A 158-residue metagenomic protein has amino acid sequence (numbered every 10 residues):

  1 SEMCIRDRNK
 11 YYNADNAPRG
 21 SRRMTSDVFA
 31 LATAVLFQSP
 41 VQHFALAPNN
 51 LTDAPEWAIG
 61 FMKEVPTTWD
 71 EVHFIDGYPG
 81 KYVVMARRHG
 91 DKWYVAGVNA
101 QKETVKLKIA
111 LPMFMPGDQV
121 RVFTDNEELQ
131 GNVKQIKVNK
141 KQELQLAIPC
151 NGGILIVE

Functional and structural regions predicted by a protein language model:
M3-I5: Short, small-residue-biased leader/transition segments that mark boundaries at the very start of proteins
R8-S21, F29: Flexible glycine/proline-enriched surface loops and loop-helix/loop-strand junctions
A30-Q42, N49: Catalytic domains of carbohydrate-active enzymes that cleave complex glycans
L36, V95, N151: Conserved, mostly hydrophobic/aromatic
P48-Y94, V98, N126-V133: Glycan-recognition and catalytic regions of carbohydrate-active enzymes
Y78-P116, I154-V157: Carbohydrate-binding surface patches
R121-K141: Solvent-exposed beta-strand/loop surfaces of large extracellular or lumenal domains
I136-E158: C-terminal beta-strand-rich structural cap/linker in extracellular carbohydrate-active enzymes
